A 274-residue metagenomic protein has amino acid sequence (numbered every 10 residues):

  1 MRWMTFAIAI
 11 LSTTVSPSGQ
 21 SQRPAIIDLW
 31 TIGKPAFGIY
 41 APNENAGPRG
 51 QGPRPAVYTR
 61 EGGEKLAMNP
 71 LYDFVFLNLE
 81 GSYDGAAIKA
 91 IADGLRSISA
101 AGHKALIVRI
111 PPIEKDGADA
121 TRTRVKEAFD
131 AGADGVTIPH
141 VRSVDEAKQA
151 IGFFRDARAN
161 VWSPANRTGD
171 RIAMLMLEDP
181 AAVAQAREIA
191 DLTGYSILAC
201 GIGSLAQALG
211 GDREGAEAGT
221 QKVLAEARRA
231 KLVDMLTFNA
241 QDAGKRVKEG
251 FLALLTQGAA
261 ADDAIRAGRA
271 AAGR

Functional and structural regions predicted by a protein language model:
M1-W3: Positively charged n-region of N-terminal signal peptides that target proteins for export
T5-T14: Bacterial N-terminal signal peptides
P17-R274: Expand to "…catalyze enediolate/carbanion chemistry for C-C bond making/breaking, isomerization, decarboxylation
